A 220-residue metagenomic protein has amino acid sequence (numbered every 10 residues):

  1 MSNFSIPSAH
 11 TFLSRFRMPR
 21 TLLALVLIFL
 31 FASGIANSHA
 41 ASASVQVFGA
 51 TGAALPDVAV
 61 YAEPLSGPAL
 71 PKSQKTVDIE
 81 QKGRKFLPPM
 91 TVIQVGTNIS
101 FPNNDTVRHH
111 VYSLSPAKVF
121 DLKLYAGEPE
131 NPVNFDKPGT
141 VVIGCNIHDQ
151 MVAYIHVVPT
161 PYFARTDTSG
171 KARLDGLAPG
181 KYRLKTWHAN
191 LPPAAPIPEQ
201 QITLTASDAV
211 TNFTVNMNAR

Functional and structural regions predicted by a protein language model:
M1-M18: N-terminal secretory signal peptides that target proteins for export/translocation
P7, G34-A36, S100: Intrinsic disorder/low-complexity signature
H10, L30-A32, H39: N-terminal regions of proteins, emphasizing targeting and processing segments when present
T21-G34: Bacterial N-terminal signal peptides
H39-R220: Extracytoplasmic copper-binding redox domains, predominantly the cupredoxin/blue-copper superfamily
